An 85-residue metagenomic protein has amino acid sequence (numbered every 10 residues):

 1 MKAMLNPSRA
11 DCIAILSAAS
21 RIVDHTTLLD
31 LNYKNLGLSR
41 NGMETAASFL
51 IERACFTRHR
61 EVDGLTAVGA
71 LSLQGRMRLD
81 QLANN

Functional and structural regions predicted by a protein language model:
M4-L36: Short amphipathic alpha-helical interface segments
N6, L36-R53: Short amphipathic alpha-helical interaction segments
R9-I13, E44, L73: Non-catalytic, well-ordered alpha-helical scaffold segments
I15-A18, A46, R78: Charge-rich, solvent-exposed alpha-helical interaction surfaces
N35, V62-D63: A short beta-turn/loop motif at secondary-structure boundaries
I51-V62: A short, conserved structural fragment
D63-L71: Minor-groove-contacting beta-hairpin "wing" of winged helix-turn-helix DNA-binding domains
L71-N85: Short, amphipathic alpha-helical interaction segments positioned at domain boundaries
